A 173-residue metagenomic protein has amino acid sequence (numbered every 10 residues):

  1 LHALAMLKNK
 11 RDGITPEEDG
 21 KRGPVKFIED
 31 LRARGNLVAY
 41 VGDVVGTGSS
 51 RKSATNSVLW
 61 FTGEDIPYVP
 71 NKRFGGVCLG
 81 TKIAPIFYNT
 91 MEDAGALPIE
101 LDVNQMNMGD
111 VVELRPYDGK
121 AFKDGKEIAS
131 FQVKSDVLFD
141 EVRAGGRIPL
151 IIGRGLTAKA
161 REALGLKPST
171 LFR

Functional and structural regions predicted by a protein language model:
L1-F122, E127-S130: Feature captures the catalytic cores and cofactor-binding loops of soluble hydro-lyases/lyases that act on carboxylate
V111, Y117-R173: Long, charged alpha-helical interface segments
